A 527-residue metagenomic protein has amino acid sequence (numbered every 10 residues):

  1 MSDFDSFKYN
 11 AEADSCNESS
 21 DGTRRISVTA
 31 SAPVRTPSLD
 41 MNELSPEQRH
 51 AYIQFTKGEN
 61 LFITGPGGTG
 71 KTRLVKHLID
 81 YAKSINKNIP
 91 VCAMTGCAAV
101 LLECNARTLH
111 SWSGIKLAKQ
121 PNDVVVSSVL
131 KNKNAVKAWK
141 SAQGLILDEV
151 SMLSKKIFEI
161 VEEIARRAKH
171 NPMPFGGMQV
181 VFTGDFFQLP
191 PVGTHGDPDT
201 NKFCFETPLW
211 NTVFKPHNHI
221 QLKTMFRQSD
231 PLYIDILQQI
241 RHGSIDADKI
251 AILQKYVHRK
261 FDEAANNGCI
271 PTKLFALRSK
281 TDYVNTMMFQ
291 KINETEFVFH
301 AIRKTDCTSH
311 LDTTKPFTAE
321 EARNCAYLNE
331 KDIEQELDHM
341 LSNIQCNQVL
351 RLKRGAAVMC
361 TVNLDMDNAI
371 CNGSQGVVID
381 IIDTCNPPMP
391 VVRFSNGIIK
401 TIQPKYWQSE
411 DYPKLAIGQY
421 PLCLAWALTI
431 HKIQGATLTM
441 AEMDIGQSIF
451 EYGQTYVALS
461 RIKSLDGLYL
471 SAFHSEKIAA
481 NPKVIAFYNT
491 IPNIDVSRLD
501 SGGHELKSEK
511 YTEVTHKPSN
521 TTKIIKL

Functional and structural regions predicted by a protein language model:
M1-L527: Conserved ATP-binding/catalytic motifs of P-loop helicase motor domains
